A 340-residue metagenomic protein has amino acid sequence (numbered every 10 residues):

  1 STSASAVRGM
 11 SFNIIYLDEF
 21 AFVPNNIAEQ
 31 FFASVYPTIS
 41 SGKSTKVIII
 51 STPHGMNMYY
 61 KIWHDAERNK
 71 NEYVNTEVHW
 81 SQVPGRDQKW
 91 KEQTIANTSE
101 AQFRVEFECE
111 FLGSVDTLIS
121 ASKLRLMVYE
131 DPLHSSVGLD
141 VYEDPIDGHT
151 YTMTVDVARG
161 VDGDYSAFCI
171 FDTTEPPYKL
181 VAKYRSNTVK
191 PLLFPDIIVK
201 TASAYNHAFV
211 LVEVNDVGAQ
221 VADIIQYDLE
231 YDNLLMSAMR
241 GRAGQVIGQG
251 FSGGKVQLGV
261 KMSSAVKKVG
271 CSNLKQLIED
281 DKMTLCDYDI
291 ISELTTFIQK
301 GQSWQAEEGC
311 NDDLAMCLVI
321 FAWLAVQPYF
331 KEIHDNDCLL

Functional and structural regions predicted by a protein language model:
S1-T38: Conserved RecA-like ASCE ATPase "motif II neighborhood" in helicase/translocase motors
T2, S81, F171-T173: Generic beta-structure capping elements
A6-G9, N13-F20, S44, I48 (+8 more regions): RNase H-like, metal-dependent nuclease domains and their acidic two-metal-ion catalytic environment used
A33-R86: Replace "adjacent to P-loop NTPase cores in ATP/GTP-dependent enzymes" with "adjacent to NTP-binding cores
G248-L258: Surface-exposed intrinsically disordered loops and tails
G259, S263: PAPS-dependent sulfotransferase catalytic core
